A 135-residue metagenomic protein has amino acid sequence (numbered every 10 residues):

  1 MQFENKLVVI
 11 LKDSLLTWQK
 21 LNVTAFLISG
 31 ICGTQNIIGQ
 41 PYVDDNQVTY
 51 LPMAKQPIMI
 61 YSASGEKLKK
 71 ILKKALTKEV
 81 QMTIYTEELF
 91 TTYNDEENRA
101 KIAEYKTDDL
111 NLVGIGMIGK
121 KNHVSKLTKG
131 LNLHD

Functional and structural regions predicted by a protein language model:
M1-D135: Positively charged, small/polar-rich N-terminal and surface patches that mediate targeting and assembly and bind
